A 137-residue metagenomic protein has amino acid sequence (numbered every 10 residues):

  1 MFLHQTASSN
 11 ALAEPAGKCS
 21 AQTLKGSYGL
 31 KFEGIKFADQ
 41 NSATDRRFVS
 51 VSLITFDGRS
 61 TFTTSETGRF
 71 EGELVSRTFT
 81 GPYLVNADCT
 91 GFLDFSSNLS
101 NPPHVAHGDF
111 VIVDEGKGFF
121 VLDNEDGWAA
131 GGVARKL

Functional and structural regions predicted by a protein language model:
L3, A7-L137: Mature soluble binding/inhibitory domains
